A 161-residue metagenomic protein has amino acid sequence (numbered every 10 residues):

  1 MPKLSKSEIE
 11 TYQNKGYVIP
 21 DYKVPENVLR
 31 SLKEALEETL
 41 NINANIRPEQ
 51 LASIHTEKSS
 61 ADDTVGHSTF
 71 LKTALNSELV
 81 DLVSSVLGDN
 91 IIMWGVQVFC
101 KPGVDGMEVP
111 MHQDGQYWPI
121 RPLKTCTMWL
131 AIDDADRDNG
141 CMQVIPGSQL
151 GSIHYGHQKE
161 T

Functional and structural regions predicted by a protein language model:
M1-K15, P20-M111, Q116-I120, H157: Non-heme Fe(II)-dependent double-stranded beta-helix
Y17-I19, T127-A131, C141-V144: Conserved hydrophobic/aromatic beta-strand scaffold that supports enzyme active sites
N27, D133-A135, G147: Generic structural motif
G106, T125, G140: Conserved catalytic motifs of the protein kinase core domain
P119-R137: Short, conserved beta-strand element in jelly-roll/cupin
R137-T161: Double-stranded beta-helix
